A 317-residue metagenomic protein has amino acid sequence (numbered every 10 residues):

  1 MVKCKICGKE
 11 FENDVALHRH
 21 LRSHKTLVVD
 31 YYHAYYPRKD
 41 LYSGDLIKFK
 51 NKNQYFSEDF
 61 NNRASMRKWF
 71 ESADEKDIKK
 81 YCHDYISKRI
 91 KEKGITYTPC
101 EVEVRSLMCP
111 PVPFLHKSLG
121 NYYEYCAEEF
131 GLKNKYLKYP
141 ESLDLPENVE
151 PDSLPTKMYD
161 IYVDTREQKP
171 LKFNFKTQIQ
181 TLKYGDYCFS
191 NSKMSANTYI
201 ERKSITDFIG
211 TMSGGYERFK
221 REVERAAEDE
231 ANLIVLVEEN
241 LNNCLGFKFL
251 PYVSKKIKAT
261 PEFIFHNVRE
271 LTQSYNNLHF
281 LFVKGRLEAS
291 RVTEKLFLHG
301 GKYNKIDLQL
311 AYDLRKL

Functional and structural regions predicted by a protein language model:
M1, P37-S43, A73-V112: Short, flexible domain-boundary/linker segments around small modular repeats
M1-K3, E12-D40: C-terminal recognition-helix end and immediately following basic linker of small zinc-binding "finger" domains
E12, S106-S118, N134: Short, basic interhelical loop/turn and adjoining N-cap of the next helix at nucleic-acid- or acidic-partner-contacting
N51-D77, L115-S142: Repeat-associated, polar segments at repeat-unit boundaries in modular proteins
K68, Y136-A196, D207-Y216, K220-L317: Non-catalytic C-terminal interaction segments of nucleic acid-processing enzymes
T198-S204: Conserved catalytic cores of phosphodiester-cleaving nucleases, focusing on short active-site segments
